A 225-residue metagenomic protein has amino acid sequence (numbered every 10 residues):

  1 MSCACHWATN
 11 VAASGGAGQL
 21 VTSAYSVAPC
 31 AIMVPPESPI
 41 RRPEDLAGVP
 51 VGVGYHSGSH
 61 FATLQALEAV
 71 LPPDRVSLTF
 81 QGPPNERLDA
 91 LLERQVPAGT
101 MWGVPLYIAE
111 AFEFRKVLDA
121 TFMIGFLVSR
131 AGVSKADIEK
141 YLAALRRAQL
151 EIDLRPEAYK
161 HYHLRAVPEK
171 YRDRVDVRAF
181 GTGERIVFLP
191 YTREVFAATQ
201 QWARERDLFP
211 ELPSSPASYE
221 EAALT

Functional and structural regions predicted by a protein language model:
M1-D74, L78-Q81, P97-G103, F114-T121: Short, glycine-/small- and polar/acidic-enriched structural segments that line small-molecule recognition paths
W7, L78-A166: Pocket-lining segment of extracytoplasmic ligand-binding domains
V11, D45, D89-A90, I108 (+1 more regions): Well-formed, non-transmembrane alpha-helical positions, independent of function
S14-G16, M33-V34, E110-E113, S129-G132 (+1 more regions): Short secondary-structure transition/capping segments
K135-E211: Secondary-structure end/capping motifs
R204-T225: Conserved C-terminal helix/tail region of periplasmic/extracytoplasmic solute-binding proteins
